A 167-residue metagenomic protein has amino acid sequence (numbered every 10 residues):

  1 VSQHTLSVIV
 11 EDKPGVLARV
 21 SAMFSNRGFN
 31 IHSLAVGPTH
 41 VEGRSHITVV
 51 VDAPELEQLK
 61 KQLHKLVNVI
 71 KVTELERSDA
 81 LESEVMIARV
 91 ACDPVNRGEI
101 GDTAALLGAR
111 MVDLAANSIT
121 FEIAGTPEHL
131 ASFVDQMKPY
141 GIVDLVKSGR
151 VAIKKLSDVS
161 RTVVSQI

Functional and structural regions predicted by a protein language model:
V1-I167: Long, contiguous binding/interaction regions
